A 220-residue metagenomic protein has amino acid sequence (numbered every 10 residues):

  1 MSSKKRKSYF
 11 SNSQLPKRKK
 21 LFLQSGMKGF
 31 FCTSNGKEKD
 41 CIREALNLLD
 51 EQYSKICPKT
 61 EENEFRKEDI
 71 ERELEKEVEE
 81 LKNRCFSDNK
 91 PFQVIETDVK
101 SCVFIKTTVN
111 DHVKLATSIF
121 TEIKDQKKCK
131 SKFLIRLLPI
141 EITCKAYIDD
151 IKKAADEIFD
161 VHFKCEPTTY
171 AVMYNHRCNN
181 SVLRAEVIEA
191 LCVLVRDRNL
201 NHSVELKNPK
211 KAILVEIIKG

Functional and structural regions predicted by a protein language model:
M1-G220: SAM-dependent transferase fold signal centered on methyltransferase-like domains, encompassing both Class I
